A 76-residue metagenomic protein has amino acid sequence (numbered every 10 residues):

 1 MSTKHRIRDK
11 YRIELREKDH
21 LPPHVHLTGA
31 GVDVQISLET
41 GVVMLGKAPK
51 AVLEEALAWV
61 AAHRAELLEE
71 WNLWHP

Functional and structural regions predicted by a protein language model:
M1-S2, P76: Intrinsically disordered, low-complexity and often Lys/Arg-enriched segments
S2, K10-I13: Charge-dense, helix-prone N-terminal extensions
T3-R6, V25-L27: Short, solvent-exposed secondary-structure boundary motifs
H5-R8, A58-W59: Hydrophobic N-terminal alpha-helices or hydrophobic patches in metabolic proteins across all domains of life
E14-A48: A short, structured beta-strand/loop element
P49-P76: C-terminal structural segments of small proteins and small subunits
